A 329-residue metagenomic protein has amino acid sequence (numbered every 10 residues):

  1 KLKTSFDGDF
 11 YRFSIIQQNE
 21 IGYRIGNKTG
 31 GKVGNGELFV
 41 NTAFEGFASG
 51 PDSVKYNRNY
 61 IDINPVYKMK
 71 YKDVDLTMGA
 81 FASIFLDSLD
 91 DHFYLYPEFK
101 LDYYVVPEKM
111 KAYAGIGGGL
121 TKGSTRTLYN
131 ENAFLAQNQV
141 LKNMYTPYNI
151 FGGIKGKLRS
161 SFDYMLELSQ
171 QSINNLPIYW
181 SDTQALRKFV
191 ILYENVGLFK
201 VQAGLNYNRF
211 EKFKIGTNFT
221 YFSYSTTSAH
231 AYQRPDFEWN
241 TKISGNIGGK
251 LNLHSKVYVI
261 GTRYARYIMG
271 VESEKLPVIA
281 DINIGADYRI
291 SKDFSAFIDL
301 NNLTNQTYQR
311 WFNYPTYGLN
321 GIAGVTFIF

Functional and structural regions predicted by a protein language model:
K1, S5-G22, S49: Flexible loop and strand-edge segments within Gram-negative outer membrane beta-barrel domains
L2-F6, I21-T29, G36-T42, I61-P65 (+2 more regions): One face of beta-strands
F6-Y11, T42-F47, A82, F222 (+1 more regions): Generic short beta-strand segments
F10-R12, T29-N35, G46-A48, M69-Y71 (+2 more regions): Beta-strand elements of well-folded, non-transmembrane domains
N19, K32-G34, N57, K70 (+2 more regions): Solvent-exposed loop and beta-edge segments used for protein-protein assembly and interaction
I21-N41, E45, S49, L135-T146 (+1 more regions): Extended low-complexity acidic/polar segments
E37-F47, D52-L86, F210-G216: Surface-exposed extracellular loop regions of Gram-negative outer-membrane beta-barrel proteins
D75, G79-F329: Exposed, low-structure sequence patches enriched in small/polar residues
